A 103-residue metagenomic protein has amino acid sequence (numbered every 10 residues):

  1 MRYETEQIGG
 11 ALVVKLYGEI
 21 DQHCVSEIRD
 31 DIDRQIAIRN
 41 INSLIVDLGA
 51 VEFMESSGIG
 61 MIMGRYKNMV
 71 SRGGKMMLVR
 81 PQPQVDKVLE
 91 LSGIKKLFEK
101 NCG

Functional and structural regions predicted by a protein language model:
R2-D30: STAS-typified acidic loop motif
Q22-L97: Amphipathic alpha-helical interaction surfaces in cytosolic regulatory modules
F98-G103: Short acidic-hydrophobic, aromatic-tinged amphipathic segments that line or gate anion-handling sites
